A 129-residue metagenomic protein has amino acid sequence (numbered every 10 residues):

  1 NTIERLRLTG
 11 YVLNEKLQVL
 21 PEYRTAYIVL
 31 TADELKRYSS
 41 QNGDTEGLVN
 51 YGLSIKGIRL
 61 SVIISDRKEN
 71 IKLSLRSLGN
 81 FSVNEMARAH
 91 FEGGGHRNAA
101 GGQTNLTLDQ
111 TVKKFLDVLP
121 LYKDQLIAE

Functional and structural regions predicted by a protein language model:
N1-H90, G95-E129: Hydrophobic helix-and-loop "lid/oligomerization" segment in the mid-to-C-terminal part of catalytic domains
